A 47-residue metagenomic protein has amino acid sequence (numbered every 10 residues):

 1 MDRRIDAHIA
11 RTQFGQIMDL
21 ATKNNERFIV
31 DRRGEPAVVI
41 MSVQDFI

Functional and structural regions predicted by a protein language model:
M1-R4: Non-catalytic interaction/Regulatory regions outside core domains
A7-N24: The conserved cystathionine-beta-synthase
L20, F28-I47: Short, charge-rich, low-complexity interaction segments located in flexible loops at or near secondary-structure
